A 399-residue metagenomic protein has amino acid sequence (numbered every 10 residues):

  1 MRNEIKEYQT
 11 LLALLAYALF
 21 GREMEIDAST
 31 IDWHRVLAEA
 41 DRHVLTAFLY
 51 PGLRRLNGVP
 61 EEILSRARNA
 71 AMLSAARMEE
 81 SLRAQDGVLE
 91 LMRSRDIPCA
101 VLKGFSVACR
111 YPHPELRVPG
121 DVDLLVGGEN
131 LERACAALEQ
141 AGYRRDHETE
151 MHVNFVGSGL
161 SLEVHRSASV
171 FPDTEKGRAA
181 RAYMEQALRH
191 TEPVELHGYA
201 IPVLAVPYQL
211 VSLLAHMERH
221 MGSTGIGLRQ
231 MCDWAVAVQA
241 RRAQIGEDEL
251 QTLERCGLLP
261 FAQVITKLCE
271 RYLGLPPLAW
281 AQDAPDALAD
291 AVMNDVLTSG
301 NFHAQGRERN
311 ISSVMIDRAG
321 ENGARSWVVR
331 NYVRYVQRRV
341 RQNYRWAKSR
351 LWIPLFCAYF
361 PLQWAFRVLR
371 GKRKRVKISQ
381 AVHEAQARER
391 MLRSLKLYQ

Functional and structural regions predicted by a protein language model:
M1-G120, V126-Q399: Conserved NTP-donor binding/palm subdomain of two-metal-ion nucleotidyltransferases/polymerases, i.e., the charged
